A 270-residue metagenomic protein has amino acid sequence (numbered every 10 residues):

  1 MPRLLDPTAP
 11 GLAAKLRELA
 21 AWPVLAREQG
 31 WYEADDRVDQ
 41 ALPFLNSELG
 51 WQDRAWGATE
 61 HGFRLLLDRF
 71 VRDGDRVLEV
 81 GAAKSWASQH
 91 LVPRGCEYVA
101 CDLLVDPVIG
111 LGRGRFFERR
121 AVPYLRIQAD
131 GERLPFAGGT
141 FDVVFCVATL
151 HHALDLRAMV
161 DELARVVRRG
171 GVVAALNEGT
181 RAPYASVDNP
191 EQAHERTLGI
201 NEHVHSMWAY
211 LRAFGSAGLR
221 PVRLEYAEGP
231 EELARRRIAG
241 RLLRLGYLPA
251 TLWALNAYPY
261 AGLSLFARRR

Functional and structural regions predicted by a protein language model:
M1-V71, H90: Conserved class I S-adenosyl-L-methionine
G74-A83: Conserved class I S-adenosyl-L-methionine
K84-R133: Class I SAM-dependent methyltransferase SAM/SAH-binding core
R120-A121, R126, P190, V222-R270: A C-terminal cap/extension of S-adenosyl-L-methionine-dependent methyltransferases that defines the acceptor-substrate
F145: A conserved beta-strand element that flanks and buttresses the S-adenosyl-L-methionine
R157-V172: A short glycine-rich, Lys/Arg-flanked "PGG" loop and its adjoining helix->strand segment in the class I
V172-T197: Conserved class I S-adenosyl-L-methionine
Q192-A209: Acceptor-substrate binding/catalytic loop of class I
